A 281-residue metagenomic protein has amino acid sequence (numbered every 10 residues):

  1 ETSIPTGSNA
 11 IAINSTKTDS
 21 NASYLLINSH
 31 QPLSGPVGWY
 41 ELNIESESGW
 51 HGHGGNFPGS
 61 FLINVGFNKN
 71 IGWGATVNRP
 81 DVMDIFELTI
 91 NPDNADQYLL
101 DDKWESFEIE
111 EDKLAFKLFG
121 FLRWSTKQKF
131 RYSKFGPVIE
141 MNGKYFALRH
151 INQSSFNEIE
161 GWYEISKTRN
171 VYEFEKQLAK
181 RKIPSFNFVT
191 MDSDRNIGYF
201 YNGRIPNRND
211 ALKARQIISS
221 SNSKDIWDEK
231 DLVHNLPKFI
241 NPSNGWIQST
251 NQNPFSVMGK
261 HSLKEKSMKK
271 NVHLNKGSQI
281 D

Functional and structural regions predicted by a protein language model:
E1-D281: Mature extracytoplasmic enzyme cores
